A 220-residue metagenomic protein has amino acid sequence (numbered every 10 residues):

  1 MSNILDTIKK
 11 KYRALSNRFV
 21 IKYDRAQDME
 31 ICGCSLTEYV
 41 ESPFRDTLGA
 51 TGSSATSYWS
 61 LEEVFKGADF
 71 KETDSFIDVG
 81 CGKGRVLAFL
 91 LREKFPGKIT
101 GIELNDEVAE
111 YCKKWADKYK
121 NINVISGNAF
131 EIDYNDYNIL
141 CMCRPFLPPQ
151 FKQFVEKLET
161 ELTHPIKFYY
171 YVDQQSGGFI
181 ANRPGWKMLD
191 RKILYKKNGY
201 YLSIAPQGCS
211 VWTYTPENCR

Functional and structural regions predicted by a protein language model:
M1-K71: S-adenosyl-L-methionine
T73-G82: Conserved class I S-adenosyl-L-methionine
G84-A88: Glycine-rich SAM-binding Motif I of class I
R92-K98: Conserved S-adenosyl-L-methionine
N105: Conserved SAM/SAH-binding beta-strand->alpha-helix loop
C112: Conserved SAM-binding loop
Y119-N128: Conserved SAM-binding strand-loop segment of SAM-dependent methyltransferases
P149-S210: C-terminal substrate-binding/active-site "lid" region of AdoMet-derived donor-dependent transferases
